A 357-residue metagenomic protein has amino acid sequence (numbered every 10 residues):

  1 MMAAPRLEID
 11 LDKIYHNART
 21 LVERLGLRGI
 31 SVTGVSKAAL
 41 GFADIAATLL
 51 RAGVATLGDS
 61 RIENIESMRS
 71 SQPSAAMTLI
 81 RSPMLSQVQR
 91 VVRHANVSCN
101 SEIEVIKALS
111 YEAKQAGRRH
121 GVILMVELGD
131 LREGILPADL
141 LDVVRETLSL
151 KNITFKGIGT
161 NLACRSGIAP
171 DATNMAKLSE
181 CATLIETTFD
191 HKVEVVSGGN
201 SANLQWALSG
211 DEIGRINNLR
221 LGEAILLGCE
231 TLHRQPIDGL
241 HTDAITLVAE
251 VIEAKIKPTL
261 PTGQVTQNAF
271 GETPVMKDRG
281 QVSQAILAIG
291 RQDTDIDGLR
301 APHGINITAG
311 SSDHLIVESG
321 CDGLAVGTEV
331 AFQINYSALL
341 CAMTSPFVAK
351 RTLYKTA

Functional and structural regions predicted by a protein language model:
M1-A3, S149, L353-A357: Short, low-complexity, intrinsically disordered N-terminal peptides in bacterial proteins
M1-A4, D142-R145, L232-T242: Short aromatic-glycine motifs in intrinsically disordered, low-complexity regions
M1-I9, K13: Generic N-terminal amphipathic, Lys/Arg-enriched alpha-helix
R6-E8, I30-E180, L184, T188-F189: Active-site-proximal beta-alpha core segment in soluble small-molecule metabolic enzymes
D12-T20, K177-E180: A non-catalytic, amphipathic alpha-helix used as a structural packing/dimerization or gating element in enzyme scaffolds
N17-A18, L27, A38-R51, N64 (+2 more regions): N-terminal capping/small domains of soluble enzymes
M175-A357: Active-site anion/phosphate-binding pocket segments in diverse small-molecule metabolic enzymes
